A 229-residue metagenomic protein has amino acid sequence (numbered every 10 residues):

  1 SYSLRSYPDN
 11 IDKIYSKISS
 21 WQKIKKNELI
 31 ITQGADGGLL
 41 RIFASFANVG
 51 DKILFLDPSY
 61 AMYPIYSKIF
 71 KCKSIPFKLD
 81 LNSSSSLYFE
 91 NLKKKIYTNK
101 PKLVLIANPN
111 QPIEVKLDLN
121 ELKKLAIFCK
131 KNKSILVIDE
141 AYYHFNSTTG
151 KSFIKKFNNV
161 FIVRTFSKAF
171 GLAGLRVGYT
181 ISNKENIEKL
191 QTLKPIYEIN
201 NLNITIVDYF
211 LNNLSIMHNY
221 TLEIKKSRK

Functional and structural regions predicted by a protein language model:
S1-D36, R41: N-terminal small-domain helix-loop-helix segment of the aminotransferase-like
N10, N159-K229: PLP-dependent aminotransferase class I/II
K17, E121-N132, S152-F157, K189: Catalytic-core regions built around general acid/base machinery
K25-L29, V49-K52, K133, E140 (+1 more regions): Short acidic capping loops at alpha-helix termini that bridge into adjacent secondary structure
S45-Y66: Conserved PLP-anchoring active-site segment centered on the Schiff-base-forming lysine
F70-S74: A short helix-loop-beta submotif of the ANL/AMP-binding
I75, L81-H144: Active-site phosphate-binding strand-loop segment of PLP-dependent enzymes
